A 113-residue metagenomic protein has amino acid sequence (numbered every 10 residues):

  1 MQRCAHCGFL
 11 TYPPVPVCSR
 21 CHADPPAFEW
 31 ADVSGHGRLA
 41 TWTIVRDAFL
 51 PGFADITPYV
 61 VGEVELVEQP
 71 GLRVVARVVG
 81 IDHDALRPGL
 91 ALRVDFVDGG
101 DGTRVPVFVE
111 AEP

Functional and structural regions predicted by a protein language model:
M1, V15: Residues immediately within or flanking Cys/His clusters that coordinate Zn2+ in small zinc-binding modules
A5-H6, V17-A23: Short, cysteine/histidine-rich loop/knuckle motifs that typically chelate Zn2+
G8-T11, P25: Cys/His-rich microdomains that often coordinate metals
T11-P14, V75-R77: Short amphipathic beta-strand/extended segments with alternating polar/hydrophobic composition
D24, F49, R104: Glycine-rich, flexible loop/turn motifs
F28-A85: Extended interfacial segments that mediate partner engagement and assembly in macromolecular machines
E65, Q69-P113: Well-ordered alpha/beta subsegment
